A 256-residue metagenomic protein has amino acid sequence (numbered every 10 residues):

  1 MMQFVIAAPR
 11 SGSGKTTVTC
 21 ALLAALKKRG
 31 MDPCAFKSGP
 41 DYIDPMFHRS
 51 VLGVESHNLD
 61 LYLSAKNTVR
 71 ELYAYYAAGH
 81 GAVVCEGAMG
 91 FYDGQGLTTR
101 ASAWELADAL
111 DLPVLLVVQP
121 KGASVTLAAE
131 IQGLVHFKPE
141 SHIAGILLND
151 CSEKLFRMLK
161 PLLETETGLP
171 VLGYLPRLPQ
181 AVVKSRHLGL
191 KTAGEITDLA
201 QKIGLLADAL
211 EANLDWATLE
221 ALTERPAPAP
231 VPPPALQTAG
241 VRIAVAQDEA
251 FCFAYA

Functional and structural regions predicted by a protein language model:
M1-M2, L236-V241: A short, charged/proline- and glycine-enriched loop that marks the coil->beta-strand transition at the N-terminal
M2-L110, V118-G145, D150-R157: ATP-dependent carboxylate-amine ligase catalytic core
C34, L115, R242-A244: Conserved beta-strand elements of the Class I
I43, Y92, P179, A250-F253: Short, acidic Gly/Pro/Ser/Thr-rich loop/turn segments
V114-V117, L172-Y174: Short hydrophobic alpha-helical runs that function as membrane-insertion/retention elements
S124-A235: Internal gly/pro-rich beta-alpha loop/helix module that stabilizes soluble enzyme cofactors or their anionic handles
V241-A256: Glycine-rich phosphate/diphosphate-binding loop of Rossmann-like nucleotide-binding domains
